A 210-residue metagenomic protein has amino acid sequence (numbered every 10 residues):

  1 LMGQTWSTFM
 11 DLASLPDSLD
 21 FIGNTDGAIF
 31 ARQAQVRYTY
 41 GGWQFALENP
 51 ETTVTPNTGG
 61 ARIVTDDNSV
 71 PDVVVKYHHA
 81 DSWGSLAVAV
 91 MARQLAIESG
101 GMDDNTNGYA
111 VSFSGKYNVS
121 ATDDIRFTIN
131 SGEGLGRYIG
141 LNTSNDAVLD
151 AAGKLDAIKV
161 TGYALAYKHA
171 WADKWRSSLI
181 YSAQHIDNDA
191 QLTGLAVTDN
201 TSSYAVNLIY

Functional and structural regions predicted by a protein language model:
L1-P56, D67-S85, K116-V119, D124-S131: Outer membrane beta-barrel
A31, T201-S202: Aromatic/hydrophobic pocket-lining residues that form the small-molecule binding cavity in soluble enzyme cores
V36, V75, V111-F113, L165 (+1 more regions): Membrane-embedded beta-strands of outer-membrane beta-barrel proteins, especially the hydrophobic/small aromatic
E51-R62, Q94-G100: Active-site-proximal beta-alpha loop/turn segments in soluble metabolic enzymes
T58-I63, N142-D146: Short, surface-exposed, charged loop/turn segments at secondary-structure junctions
R62, D66, D156: Glycine- and other small-residue-rich loops at beta-strand/loop junctions that grip anionic moieties
A80-T201: Detector for outer-membrane/organellar transmembrane beta-barrel domains, recognizing the amphipathic beta-strand
